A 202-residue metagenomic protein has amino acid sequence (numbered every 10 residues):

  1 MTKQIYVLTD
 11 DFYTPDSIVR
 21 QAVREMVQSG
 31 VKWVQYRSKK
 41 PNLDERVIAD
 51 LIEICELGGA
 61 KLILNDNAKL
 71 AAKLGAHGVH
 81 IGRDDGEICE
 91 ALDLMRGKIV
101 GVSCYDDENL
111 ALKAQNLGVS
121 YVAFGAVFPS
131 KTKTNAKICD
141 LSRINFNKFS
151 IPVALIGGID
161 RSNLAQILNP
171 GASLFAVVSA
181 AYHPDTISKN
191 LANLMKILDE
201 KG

Functional and structural regions predicted by a protein language model:
M1-I88, D93-S120, A136, I151 (+2 more regions): Conserved N-terminal beta1-alpha1 strand-loop-helix module at the mouth
L92, N145-F146: Short secondary-structure boundary/capping segments
F128-S130: A short, flexible beta-alpha/helix-coil linker loop
K133-I144: Substrate-recognition "cap/lid" segment bordering the active-site pocket of phosphatases
F146-F149, G158: Compact, aliphatic and Gly/Pro-tolerant "microcore" segments centered on a short helix or tight beta-hairpin and their
